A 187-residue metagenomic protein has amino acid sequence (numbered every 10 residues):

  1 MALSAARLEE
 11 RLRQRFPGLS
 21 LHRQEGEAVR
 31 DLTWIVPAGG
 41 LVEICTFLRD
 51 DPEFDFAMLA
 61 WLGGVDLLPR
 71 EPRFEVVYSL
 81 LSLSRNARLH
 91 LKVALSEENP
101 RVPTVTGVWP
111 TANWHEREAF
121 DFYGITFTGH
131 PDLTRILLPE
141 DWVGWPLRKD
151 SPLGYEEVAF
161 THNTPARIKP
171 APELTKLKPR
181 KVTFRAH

Functional and structural regions predicted by a protein language model:
M1-H187: Terminal low-complexity/charged segments
